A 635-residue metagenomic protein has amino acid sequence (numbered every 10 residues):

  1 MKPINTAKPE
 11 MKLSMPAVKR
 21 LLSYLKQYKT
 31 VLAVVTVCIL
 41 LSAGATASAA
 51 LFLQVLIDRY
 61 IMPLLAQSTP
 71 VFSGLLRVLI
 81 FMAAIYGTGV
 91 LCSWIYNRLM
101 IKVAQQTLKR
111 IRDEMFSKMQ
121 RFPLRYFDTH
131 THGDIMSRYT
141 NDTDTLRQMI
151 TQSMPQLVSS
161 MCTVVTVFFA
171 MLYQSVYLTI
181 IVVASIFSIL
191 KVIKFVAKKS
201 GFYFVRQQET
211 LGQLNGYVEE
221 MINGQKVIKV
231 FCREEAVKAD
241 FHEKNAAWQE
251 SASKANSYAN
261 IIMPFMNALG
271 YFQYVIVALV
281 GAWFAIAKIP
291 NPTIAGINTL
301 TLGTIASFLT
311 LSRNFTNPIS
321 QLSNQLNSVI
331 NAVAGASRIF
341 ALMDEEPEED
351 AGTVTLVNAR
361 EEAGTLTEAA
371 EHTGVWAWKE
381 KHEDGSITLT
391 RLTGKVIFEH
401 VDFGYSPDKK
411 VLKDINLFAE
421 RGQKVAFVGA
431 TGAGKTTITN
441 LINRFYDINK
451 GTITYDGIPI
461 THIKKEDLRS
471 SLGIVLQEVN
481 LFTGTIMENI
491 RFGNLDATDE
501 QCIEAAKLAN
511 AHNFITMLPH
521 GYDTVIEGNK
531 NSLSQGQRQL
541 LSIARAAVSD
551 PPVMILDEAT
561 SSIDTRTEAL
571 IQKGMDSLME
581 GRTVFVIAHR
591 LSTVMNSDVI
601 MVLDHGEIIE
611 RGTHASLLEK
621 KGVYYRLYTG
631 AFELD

Functional and structural regions predicted by a protein language model:
M1-T46, I61-V78, Y96-M100, A104 (+10 more regions): Membrane-integrated ABC transporters
K2, S68, A359-D635: ABC-type nucleotide-binding domain
T6-S14, V37-C38, A45-D58, I85-H132 (+12 more regions): Juxtamembrane helix-loop junctions of ABC transporter transmembrane domains
L32-I95, L172-Y177, L279, I286-T299: Transmembrane helix-loop-helix hairpins at lipid-water interfaces of multipass membrane proteins, especially the type-1
V37, C92, Y96, A104 (+3 more regions): Hydrophobic alpha-helical transmembrane segments of ABC transporter permease domains
P63, A170-A184, K254, Y258-S337 (+1 more regions): Helix-loop-helix
L124-R125, N141-I150, M154, V158 (+5 more regions): An intracellular "coupling" helix at the cytosolic face of ABC transporter transmembrane type-1 domains
